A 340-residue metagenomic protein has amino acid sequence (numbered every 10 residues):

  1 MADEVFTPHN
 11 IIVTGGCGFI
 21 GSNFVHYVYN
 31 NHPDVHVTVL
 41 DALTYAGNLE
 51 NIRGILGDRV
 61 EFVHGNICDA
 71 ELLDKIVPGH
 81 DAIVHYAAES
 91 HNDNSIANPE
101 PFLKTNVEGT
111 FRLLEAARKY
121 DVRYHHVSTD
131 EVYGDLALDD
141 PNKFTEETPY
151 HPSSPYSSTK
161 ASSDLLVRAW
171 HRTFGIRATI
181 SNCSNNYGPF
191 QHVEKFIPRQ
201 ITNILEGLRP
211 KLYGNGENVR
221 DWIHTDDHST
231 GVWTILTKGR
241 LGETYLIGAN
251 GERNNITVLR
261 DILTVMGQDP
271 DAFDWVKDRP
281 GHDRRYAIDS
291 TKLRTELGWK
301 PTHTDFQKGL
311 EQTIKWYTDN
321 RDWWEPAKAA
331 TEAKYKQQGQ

Functional and structural regions predicted by a protein language model:
M1-N186, W316-N320, P326-Q340: N-terminal Rossmann-like NAD(P)+-binding domain of SDR-like oxidoreductases, especially those catalyzing
D3, I11-I12, N31, G65 (+2 more regions): C-terminal substrate-binding subdomain of Rossmann-fold SDR/epimerase-dehydratase oxidoreductases
T14, I96, K104-V107, Y156-K160 (+7 more regions): Short, solvent-exposed loop/helix junctions and linker helices that flank or host conserved functional motifs
V28, L113, W170, Q200-I204 (+1 more regions): A short, amphipathic alpha-helix embedded in the catalytic core of nucleotide-handling enzymes
I55, D139, V193-I201: A glycine/serine/threonine-rich, flexible loop-to-helix segment that serves as the NAD(P) cofactor-binding "lid"
E71-D74, D93, E100, F111 (+8 more regions): Residues in well-ordered alpha-helical elements
S95, E147-H151, I176-P189, Q200-I223 (+2 more regions): A conserved pocket-lining segment of Rossmann-fold NAD(P)-dependent short-chain dehydrogenase/reductase
S162, L166, W170, Q200 (+2 more regions): Hydrophobic alpha-helix immediately C-terminal to the catalytic Tyr-X-X-X-Lys motif of short-chain
